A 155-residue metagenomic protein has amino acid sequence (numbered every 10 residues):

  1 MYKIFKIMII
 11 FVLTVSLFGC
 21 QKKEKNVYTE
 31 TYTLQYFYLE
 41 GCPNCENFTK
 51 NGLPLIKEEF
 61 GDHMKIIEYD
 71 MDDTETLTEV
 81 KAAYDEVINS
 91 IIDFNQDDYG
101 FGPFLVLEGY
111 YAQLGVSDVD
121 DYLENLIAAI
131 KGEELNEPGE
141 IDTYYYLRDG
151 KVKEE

Functional and structural regions predicted by a protein language model:
K3-I10: Sec-dependent signal peptide recognition, specifically the positively charged N-region followed immediately by
S16-G19: C-terminal motif of bacterial Sec signal peptides marking the signal peptidase cleavage site
Q21-K23: Bacterial signal peptide processing site
N26-C42: Short active-site neighborhood of thiol/selenol oxidoreductases, capturing the structured segment around
E40-N47, F104: C-type cytochrome heme c attachment motif
C45-E59: Typically the conserved alpha-helix immediately C-terminal to a functionally engaged Cys/Sec in thioredoxin-like
G61-K81: Thiol-based oxidoreductase modules, predominantly thioredoxin-like and allied folds used for disulfide exchange
Y99-Y144: Non-catalytic, surface beta->alpha helical segment in thiol-disulfide oxidoreductase systems
